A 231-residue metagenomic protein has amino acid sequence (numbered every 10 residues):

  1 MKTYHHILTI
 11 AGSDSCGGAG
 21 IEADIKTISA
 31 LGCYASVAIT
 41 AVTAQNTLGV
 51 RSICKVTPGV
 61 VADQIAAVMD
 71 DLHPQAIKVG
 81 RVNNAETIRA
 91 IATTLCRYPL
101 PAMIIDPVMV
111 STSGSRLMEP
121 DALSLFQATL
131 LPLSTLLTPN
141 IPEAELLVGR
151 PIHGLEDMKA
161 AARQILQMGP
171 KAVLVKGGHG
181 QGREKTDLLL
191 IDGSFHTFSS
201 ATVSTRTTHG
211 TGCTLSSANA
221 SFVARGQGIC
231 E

Functional and structural regions predicted by a protein language model:
K2-T9, S29-R116: Conserved N-terminal subdomain of the carbohydrate kinase-like
I10-C16, F195-H209: Short pre-catalytic strand/loop immediately N-terminal to key active-site residues, enriched for Gly-Thr
S13, V79-G80, S115, K176 (+1 more regions): Glycine- and other small-residue-rich loops at beta-strand/loop junctions that grip anionic moieties
G17-C33: N-terminal basic/disordered segments at the start of proteins
L31-S36, H196, F222-E231: Phosphate-handling active-site elements
P120-F195: Conserved phosphate/ATP/ADP-binding segment of small-molecule kinases
L146, R206-I229: Short, small-residue alpha-helix embedded
